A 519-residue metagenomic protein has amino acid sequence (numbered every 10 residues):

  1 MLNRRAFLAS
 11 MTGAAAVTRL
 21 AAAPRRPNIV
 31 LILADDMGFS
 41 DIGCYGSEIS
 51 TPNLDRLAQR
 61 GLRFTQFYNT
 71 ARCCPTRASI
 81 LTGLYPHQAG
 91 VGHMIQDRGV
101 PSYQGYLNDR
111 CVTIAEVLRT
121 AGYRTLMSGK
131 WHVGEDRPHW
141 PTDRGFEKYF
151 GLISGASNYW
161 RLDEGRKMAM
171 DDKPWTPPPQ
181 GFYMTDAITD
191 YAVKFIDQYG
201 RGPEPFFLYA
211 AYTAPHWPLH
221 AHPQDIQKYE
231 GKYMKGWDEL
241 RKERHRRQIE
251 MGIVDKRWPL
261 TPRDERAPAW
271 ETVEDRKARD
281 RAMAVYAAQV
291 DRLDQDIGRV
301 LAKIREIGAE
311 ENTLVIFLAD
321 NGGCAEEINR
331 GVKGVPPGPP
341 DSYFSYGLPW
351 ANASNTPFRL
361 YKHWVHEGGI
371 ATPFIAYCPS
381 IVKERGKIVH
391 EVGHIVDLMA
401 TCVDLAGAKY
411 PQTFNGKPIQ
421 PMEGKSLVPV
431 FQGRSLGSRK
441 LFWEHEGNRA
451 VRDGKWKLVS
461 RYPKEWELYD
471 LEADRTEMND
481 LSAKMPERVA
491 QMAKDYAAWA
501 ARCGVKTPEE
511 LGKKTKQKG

Functional and structural regions predicted by a protein language model:
L2-Y462, W466, A473-K494, A498-A501 (+1 more regions): Formylglycine-dependent sulfatase
